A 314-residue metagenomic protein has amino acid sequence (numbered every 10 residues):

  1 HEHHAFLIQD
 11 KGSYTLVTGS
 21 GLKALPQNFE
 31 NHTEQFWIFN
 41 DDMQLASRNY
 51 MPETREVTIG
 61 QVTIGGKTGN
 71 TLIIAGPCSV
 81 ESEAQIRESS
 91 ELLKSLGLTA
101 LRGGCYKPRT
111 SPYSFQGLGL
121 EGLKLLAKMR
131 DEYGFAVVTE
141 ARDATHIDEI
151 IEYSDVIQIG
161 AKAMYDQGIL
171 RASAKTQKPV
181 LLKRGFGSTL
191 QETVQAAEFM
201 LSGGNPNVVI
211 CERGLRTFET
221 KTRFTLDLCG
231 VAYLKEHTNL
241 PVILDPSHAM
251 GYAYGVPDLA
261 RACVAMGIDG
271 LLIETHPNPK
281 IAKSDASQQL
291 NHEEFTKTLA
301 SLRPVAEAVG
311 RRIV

Functional and structural regions predicted by a protein language model:
H1-I73: Non-catalytic terminal accessory/regulatory regions of metabolic enzymes
I59-C78, R109-P112, K235-L244: N-terminal small/glycine-rich loop or linker at the start of catalytic domains across soluble metabolic enzymes
T71-E88, S111-Q116, A136-E140, G160-A161 (+3 more regions): Active-site mouth loops of central-metabolism enzymes
L72-P77, T99-G103, V137-T139, I157-I159 (+4 more regions): Hydrophobic faces of well-ordered beta-strands that scaffold small-molecule active sites in alpha/beta enzyme cores
R102-E121, P277-S287: Glycine-rich, proline-tolerant flexible connector loops at the mouths of alpha/beta enzymes
F115-T139, S173-P179, L228-V242, Q288-R311: Alpha-helix-loop-beta-strand connector modules within alpha/beta enzyme cores
L118, F135-D143, D155-G168, P179-L190 (+2 more regions): Catalytic beta/alpha-barrel core
T176-P277: Catalytic alpha/beta core domains of metabolic enzymes, predominantly
